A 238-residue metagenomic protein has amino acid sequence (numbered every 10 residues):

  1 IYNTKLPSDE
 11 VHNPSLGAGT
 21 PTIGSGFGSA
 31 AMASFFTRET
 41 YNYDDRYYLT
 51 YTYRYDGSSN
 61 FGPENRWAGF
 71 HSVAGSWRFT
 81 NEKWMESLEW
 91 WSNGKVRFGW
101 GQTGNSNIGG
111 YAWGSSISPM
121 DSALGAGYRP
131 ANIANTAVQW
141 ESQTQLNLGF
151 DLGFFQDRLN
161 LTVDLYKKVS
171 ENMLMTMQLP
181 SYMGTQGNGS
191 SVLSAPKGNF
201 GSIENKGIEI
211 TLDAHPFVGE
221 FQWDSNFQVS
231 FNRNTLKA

Functional and structural regions predicted by a protein language model:
I1-A238: Extracellular/periplasmic, surface-exposed regions of secreted and cell-surface proteins
